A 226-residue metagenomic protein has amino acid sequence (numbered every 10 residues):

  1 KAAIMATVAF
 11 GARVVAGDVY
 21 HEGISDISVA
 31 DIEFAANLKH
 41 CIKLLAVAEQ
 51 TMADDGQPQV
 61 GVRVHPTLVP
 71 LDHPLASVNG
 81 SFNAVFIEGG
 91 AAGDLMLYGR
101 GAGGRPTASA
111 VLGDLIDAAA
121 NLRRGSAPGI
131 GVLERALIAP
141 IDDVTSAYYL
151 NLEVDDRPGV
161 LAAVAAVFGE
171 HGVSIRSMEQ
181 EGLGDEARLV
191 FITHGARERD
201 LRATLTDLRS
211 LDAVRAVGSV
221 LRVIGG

Functional and structural regions predicted by a protein language model:
K1-S77, F82-A84: Substrate-binding/catalytic subdomain of NAD(P)-dependent oxidoreductase enzymes
A9-V14, E88-L95, V144-T145: Short acidic (Asp/Glu) and glycine-rich catalytic loops that position anionic groups and cofactors
K43-L44, R63, F86, M96-Y98 (+3 more regions): Structured core elements
P66-L68, G89-A91, G99-R100, D114-L115 (+1 more regions): Fold-independent oxyanion-binding glycine-rich loops and adjacent beta-strand/coil segments at enzyme active sites
L71, G93-L95, G99-P106: Glycine-rich phosphate/pyrophosphate-binding beta-alpha loops
L75, P106-A110: A short, polar/proline- and glycine-enriched secondary-structure boundary/capping micro-motif
A110, L115-G226: A conserved regulatory-domain signal marking ACT and ACT-like small-molecule sensing domains and adjacent regulatory
